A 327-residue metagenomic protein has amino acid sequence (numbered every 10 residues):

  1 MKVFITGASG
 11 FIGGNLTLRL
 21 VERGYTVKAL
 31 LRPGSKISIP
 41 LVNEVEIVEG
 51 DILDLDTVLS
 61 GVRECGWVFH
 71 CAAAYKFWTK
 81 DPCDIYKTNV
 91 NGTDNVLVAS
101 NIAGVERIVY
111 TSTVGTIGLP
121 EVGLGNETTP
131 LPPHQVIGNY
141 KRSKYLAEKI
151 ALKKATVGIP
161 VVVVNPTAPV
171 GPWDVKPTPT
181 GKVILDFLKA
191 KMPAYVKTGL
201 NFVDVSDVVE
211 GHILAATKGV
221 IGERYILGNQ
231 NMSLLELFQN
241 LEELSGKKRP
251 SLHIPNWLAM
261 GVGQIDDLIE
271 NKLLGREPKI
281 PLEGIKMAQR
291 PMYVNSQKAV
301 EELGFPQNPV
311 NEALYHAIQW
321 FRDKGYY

Functional and structural regions predicted by a protein language model:
V3-R23: N-terminal Rossmann NAD(P)H-binding glycine-rich loop of SDR-like oxidoreductase domains
S35-L41, V45-N91, A99: NAD(P)H-binding glycine-rich loop region in Rossmannoid oxidoreductase-like domains and their noncatalytic homologs
F77, T113-G123, P169-W173, T178: Conserved catalytic-site region of short-chain dehydrogenase/reductase
C83, N91-Y140: Conserved Rossmann-fold NAD(P)-dependent oxidoreductase catalytic core, especially the SDR/UDP-sugar
N95, L146, P179, V196-A216 (+1 more regions): Substrate-positioning beta->alpha
V122-V164, A168, M192: Catalytic helix-loop patch of NAD(P)-dependent Rossmann-fold dehydrogenases
V157-V163, T167-N201: NAD(P)-dependent short-chain dehydrogenase/reductase
G211-P278, S296, E301, P309-Y327: Mid/C-terminal beta-alpha module of Rossmann-like enzyme folds, strongest in SDR-family dehydrogenases/epimerases
